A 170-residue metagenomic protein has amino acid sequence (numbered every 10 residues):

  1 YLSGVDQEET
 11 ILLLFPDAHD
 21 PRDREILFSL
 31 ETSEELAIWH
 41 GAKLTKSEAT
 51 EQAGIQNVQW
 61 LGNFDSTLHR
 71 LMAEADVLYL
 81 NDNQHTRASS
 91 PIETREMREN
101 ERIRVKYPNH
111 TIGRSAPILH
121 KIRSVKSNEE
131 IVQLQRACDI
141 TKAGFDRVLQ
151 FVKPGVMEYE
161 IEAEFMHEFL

Functional and structural regions predicted by a protein language model:
Y1-A143: A composition/biophysics-driven feature that prefers long, compositionally simple stretches
Q135-L170: Active-site cores enriched in adjacent His and Asp/Glu residues with nearby glycine-rich loops that coordinate divalent
